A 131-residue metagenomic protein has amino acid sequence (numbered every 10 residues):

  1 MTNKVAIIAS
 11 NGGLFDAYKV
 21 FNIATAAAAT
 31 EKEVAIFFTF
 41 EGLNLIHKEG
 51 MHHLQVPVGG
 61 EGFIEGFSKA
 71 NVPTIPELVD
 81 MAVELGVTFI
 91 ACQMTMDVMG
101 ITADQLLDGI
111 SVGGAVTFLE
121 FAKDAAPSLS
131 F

Functional and structural regions predicted by a protein language model:
T2-A6: Extreme N-terminal starter segment of soluble prokaryotic enzymes
I7-Y18, I46, F67: Short, glycine-rich nucleotide/cofactor-binding loops
Y18-T30, I36: Histidine-anchored nucleotide/phosphate-binding helix
V34-F40, I90-Q93: Short internal beta-strands
L43-Q55: N-terminal beta-loop-helix "entrance" segment that forms/cooperates in small-molecule cofactor or anionic ligand
Q55-L85: A glycine-rich helix N-cap at a beta->alpha junction
V79-V83, T88-M94, M99, G109: Ligand-binding beta-strand-loop-alpha-helix segment within the catalytic cores of soluble metabolic enzymes
D97-M99, S111-F131: Short terminal interaction segments
